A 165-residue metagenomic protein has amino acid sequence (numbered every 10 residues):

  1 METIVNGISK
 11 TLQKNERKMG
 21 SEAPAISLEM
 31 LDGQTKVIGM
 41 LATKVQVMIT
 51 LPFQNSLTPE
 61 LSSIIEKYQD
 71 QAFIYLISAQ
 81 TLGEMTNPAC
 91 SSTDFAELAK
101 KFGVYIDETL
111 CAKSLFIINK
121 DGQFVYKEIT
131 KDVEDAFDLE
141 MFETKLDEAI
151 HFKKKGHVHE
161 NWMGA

Functional and structural regions predicted by a protein language model:
M1-A165: Chalcogenol-based redox active-site neighborhoods
